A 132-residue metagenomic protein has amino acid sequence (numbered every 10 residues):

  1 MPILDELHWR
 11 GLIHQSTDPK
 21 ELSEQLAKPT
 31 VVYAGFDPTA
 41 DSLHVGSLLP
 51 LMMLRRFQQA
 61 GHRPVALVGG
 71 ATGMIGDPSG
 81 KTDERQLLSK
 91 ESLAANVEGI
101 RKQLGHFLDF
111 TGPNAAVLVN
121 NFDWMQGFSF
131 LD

Functional and structural regions predicted by a protein language model:
M1-D132: NTP-dependent nucleotidyl-transfer catalytic core
